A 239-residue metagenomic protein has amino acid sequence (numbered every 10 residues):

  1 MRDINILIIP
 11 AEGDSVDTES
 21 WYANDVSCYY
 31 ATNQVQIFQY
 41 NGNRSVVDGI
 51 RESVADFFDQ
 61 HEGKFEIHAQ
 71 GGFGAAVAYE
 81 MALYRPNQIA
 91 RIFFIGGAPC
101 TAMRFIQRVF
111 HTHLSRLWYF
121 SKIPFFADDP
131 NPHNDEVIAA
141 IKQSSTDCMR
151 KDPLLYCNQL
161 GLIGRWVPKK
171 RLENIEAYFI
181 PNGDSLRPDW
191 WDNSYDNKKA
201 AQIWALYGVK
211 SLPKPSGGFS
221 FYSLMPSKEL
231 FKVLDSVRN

Functional and structural regions predicted by a protein language model:
M1-R44: Conserved HGGG/HGGXW glycine-rich cap/lid loop of the alpha/beta-hydrolase fold
E12, N182-L186, S216-G218: Acidic beta-to-alpha connecting loop that harbors the catalytic carboxylate
G13, Q34-F65: Active-site loop/oxyanion-hole signature of alpha/beta-hydrolase fold enzymes
A69-A78: Gly/Ala-rich beta-loop-alpha elbow adjacent to hydrolase catalytic centers
L83, I92-Y119, G161: Flexible "cap/lid" loop of the alpha/beta hydrolase fold
F120-R171: Conserved alpha/beta-hydrolase catalytic His-Asp/Glu region
N158-W204: Conserved serine/cysteine hydrolase catalytic core
P213-S227: Catalytic histidine-centered segment of alpha/beta-hydrolase-like enzymes
